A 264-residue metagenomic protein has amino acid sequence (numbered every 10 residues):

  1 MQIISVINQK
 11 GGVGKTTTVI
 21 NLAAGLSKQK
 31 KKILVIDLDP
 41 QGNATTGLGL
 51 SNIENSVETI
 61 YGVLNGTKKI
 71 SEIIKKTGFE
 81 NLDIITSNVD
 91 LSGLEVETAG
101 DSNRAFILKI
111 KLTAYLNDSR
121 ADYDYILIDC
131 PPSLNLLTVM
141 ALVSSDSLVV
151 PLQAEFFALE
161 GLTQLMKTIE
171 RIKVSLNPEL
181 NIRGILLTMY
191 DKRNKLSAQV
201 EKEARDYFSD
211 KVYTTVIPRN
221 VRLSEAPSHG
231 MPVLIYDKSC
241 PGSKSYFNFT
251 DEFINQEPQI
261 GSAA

Functional and structural regions predicted by a protein language model:
M1-A264: P-loop NTP-binding core
